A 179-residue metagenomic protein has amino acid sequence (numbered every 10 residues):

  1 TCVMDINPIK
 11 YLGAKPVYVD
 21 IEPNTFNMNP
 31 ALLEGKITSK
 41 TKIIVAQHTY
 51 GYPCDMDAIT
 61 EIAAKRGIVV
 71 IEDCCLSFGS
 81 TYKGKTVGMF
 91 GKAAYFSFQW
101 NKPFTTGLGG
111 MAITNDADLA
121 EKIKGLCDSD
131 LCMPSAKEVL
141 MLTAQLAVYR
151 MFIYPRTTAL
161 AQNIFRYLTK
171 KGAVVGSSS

Functional and structural regions predicted by a protein language model:
T1-T81: PLP-dependent aminotransferase-like
C2-D5, T60, G91, G107 (+1 more regions): Hydrophobic alpha-helical segments
S39-K40, R66, F90, G107 (+1 more regions): Structured helix-beta-strand junction loops
F78-K83, A93-S179: Active-site region of PLP-dependent enzymes
K85-G88: Short glycine-biased active-site loop of nucleotidyltransferases that positions the nucleotide triphosphate and helps
